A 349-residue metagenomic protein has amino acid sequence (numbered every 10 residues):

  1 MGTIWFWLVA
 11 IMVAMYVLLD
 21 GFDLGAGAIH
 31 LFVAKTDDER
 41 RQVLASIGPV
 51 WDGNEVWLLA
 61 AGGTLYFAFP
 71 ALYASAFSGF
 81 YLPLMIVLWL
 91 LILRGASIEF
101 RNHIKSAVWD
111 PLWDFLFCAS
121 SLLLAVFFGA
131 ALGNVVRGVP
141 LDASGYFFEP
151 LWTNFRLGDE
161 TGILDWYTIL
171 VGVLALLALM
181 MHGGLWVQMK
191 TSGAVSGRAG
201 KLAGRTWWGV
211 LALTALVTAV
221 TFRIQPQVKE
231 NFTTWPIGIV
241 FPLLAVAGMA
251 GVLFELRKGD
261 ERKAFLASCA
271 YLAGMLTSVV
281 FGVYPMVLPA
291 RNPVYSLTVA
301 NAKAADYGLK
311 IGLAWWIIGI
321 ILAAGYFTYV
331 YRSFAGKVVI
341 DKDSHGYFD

Functional and structural regions predicted by a protein language model:
M1-G53, L59-G62: N-terminal signal-anchor module of multipass membrane proteins
M1-V9, Y66-Y81, V136-A143, L157-W166 (+1 more regions): Helix-coil boundary and interhelical linker segments in multi-pass alpha-helical membrane proteins
W5-Y16, S78-L91, C118-L123, G162-A178 (+1 more regions): Alpha-helical transmembrane segments
H30-V43, A68-S75, G95-F115, M189-A199 (+2 more regions): Membrane-interfacial helix termini and the short, flexible loops that connect transmembrane helices in multi-pass
V50-A125, D142, V228-P236: Membrane-interface helix-loop-helix modules in multi-pass inner-membrane proteins
F100-E261, S278: Long, contiguous internal "core" modules enriched in hydrophobic/ aromatic residues
R137-F147, A273-Y295: Juxtamembrane non-transmembrane "cap" segments at the membrane-aqueous interface of multi-pass membrane proteins
A290-K310: Short, membrane-exposed interhelical loops at transmembrane-helix boundaries
